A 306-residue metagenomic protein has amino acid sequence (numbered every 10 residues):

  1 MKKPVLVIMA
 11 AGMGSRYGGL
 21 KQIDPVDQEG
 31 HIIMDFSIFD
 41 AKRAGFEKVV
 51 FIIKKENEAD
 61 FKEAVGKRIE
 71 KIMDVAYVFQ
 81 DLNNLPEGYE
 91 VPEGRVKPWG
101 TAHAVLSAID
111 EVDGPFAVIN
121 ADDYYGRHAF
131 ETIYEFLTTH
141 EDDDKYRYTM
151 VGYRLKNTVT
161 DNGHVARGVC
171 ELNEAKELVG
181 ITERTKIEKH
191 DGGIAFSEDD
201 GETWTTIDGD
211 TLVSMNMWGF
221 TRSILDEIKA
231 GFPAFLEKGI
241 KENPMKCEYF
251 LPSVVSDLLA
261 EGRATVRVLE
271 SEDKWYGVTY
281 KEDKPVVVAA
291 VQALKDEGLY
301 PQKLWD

Functional and structural regions predicted by a protein language model:
M1-A11, Q28-V118, Y125-F130, T138-T139: Conserved N-terminal catalytic core of the sugar/cofactor nucleotidyltransferase
I53, G219-F220, T279: A conserved hydrophobic position in a structured secondary element of the catalytic/binding core that shapes
D60-F61, H128, E227, V254 (+1 more regions): Phosphate- and divalent-cation-binding pockets in alpha/beta enzyme and binding domains that engage nucleotide-derived
E87-K97, G163-G168, E282-V286: Short, surface-exposed amphipathic charged segments that create phosphate/polyanion-binding patches used for binding
R127-M217, R222: Conserved core of the sugar-phosphate nucleotidyltransferase
L212, R267-D273: Catalytic beta-strand/loop signature of glycosyltransferases that borders the donor
K229-A264: A C-terminal functional module that forms or caps the active site or interfaces directly with catalytic machinery
D283-D306: Generic C-terminus detector
